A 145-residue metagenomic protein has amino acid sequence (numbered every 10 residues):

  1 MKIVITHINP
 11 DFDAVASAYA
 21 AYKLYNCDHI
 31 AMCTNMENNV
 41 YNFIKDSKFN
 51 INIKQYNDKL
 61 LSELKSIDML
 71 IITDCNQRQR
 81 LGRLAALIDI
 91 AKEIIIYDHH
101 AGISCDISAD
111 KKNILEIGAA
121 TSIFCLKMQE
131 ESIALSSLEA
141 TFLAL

Functional and structural regions predicted by a protein language model:
M1-L145: Replace "Mg2+/Mn2+-dependent" with "divalent metal-dependent
